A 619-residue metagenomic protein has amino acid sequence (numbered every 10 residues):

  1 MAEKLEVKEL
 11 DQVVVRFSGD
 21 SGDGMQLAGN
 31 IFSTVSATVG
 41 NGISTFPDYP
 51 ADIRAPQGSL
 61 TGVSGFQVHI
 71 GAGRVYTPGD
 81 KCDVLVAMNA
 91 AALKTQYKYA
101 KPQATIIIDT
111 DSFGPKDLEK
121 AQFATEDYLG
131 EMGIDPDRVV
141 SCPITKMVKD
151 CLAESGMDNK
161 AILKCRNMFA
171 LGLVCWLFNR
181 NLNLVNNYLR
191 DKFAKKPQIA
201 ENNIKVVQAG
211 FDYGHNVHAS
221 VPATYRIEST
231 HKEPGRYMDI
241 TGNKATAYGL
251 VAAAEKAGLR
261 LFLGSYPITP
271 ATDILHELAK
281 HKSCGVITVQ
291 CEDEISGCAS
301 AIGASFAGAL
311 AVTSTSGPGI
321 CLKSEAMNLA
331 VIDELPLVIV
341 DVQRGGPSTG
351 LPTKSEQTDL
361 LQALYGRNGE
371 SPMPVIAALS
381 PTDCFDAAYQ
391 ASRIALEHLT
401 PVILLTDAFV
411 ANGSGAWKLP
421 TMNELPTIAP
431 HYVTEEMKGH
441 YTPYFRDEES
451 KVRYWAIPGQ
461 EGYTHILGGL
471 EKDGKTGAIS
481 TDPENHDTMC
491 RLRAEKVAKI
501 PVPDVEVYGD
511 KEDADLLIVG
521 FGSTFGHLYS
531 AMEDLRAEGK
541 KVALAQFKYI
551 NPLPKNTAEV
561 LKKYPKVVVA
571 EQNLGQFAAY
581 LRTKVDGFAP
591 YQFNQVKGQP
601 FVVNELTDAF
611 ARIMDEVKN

Functional and structural regions predicted by a protein language model:
M1-A257: Active-site cofactor/cluster-binding pocket
Q12, D52, D150-L152, A219-G235 (+6 more regions): Gly-rich Lys/Arg/Thr-decorated short loops/hinges at beta-loop-alpha junctions or inter-strand turns that position
Q12-A100, Y248, T269-Y365, P374-L396 (+1 more regions): Thiamine diphosphate
V13-D20, A170-G172, L261-G264, A311-S314 (+4 more regions): Short glycine-rich or small-residue beta-strand-to-loop segments that form or flank ligand, phosphate, metal/Fe-S
Y49-P50, V206, I227-H231, Y266-P270 (+5 more regions): A glycine-rich phosphate-binding loop feature that marks nucleotide/adenosyl-phosphate handling sites
P50-R54, F113-D117, M147, I295-G297 (+6 more regions): Short gly/pro/ser/thr-enriched loop/turn and capping motifs at secondary-structure boundaries
G79, I134-D137, S141-M147, K354-I403 (+4 more regions): Conserved thiamine diphosphate
D239-G249, A257, S392-N619: Flexible, low-complexity linker and terminal segments
